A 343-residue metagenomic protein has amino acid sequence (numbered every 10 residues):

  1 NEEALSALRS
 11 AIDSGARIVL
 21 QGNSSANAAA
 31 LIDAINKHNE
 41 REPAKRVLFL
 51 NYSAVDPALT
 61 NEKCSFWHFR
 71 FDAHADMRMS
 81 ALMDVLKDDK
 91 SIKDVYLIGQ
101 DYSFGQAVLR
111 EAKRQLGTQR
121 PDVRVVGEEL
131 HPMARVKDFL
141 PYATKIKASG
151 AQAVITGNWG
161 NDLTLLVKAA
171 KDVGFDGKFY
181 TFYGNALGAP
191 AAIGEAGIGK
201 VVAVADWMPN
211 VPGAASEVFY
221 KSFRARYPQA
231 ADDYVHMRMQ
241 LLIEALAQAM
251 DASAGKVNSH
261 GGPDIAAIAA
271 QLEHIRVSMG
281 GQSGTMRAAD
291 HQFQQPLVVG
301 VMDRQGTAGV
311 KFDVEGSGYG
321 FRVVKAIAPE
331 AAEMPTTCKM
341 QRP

Functional and structural regions predicted by a protein language model:
N1-L59, F71, H131-F139: Beta-alpha junction/loop-to-helix N-cap segments that form part of ligand/metal-binding clefts
E2-S10, P57-A58, F66-G174, N210-V218: Extracellular/periplasmic Venus flytrap/periplasmic-binding protein
A11-S25, E42-Y52, D94-G99, G150-G160 (+3 more regions): Periplasmic-binding protein-like
S14-I18, P43-L48, C64-W67, K90-D94 (+5 more regions): Loop/turn elements at helix/coil->beta-strand transitions in domains of secreted/extracellular proteins
Q21-G22, D94-Q100, E128, A230-M237 (+2 more regions): Surface-exposed patches in mature extracellular/periplasmic domains of secreted proteins
S65, V167-E244, M250-N258, G316-R342: Extracellular/periplasmic periplasmic-binding protein-like sensory domains
H260-G281: Short, well-structured alpha-helical segments that form the helix of a local strand-helix-strand
R276-P343: Solvent-exposed, acidic/polar segments of extracytosolic/periplasmic ligand-binding ectodomains
